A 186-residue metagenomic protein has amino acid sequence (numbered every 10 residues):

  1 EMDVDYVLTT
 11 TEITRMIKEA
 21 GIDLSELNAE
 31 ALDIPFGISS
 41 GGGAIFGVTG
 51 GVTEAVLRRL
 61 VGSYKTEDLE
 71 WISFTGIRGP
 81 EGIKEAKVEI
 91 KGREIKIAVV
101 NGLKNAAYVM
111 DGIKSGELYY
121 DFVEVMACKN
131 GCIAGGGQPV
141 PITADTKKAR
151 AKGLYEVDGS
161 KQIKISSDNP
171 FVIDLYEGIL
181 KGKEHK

Functional and structural regions predicted by a protein language model:
E1-K186: Iron-sulfur-associated redox domains of electron-transfer enzymes in respiratory and anaerobic energy metabolism
